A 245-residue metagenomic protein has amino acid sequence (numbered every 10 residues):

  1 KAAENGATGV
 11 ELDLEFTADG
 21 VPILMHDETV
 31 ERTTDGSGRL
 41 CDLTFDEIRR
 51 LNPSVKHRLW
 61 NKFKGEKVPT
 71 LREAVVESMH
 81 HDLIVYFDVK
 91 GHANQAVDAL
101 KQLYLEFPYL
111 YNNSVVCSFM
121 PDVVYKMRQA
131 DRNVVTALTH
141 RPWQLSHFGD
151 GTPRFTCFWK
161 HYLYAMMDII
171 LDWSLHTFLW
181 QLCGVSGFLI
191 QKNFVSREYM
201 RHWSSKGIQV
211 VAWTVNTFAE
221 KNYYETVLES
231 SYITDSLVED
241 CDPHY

Functional and structural regions predicted by a protein language model:
K1-F16, W180-F188: Catalytic domains of carbohydrate-active enzymes, especially glycoside hydrolases
G6-T8, V21-P22, L83, V115 (+1 more regions): The start of beta-strands in P-loop NTPase/AAA+ ATPase cores
V10, V135-T139, S231-I233: Paired acidic/hydrophobic, glycine-rich loop segments that form the ligand-binding mouth/hinge of periplasmic-binding
E11, F16-T29, F63: Glycine-rich, proline-tolerant flexible connector loops at the mouths of alpha/beta enzymes
T17-D19, A93-V97, P121-K126, K192-H202 (+1 more regions): Active-site-adjacent beta->alpha loops and helix N-cap segments on the catalytic face of soluble alpha/beta enzymes
H26-Q144, T156-D172, F178-S186, I190-Q191: Metal-dependent phosphodiesterase/phospholipase catalytic core, i.e., the His/Asp/Glu-rich active-site region
H147-Y245: C-terminal active-site rim and adjoining tail of enzyme catalytic domains
